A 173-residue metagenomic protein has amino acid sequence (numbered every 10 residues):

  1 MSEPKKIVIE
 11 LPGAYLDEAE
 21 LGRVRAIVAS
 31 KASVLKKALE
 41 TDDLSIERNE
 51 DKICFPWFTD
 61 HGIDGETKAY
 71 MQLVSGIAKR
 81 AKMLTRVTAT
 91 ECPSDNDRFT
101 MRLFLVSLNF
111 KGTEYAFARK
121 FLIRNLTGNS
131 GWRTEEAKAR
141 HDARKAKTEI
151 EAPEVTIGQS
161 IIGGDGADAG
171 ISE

Functional and structural regions predicted by a protein language model:
M1-E173: Long, charge-dense low-complexity segments
